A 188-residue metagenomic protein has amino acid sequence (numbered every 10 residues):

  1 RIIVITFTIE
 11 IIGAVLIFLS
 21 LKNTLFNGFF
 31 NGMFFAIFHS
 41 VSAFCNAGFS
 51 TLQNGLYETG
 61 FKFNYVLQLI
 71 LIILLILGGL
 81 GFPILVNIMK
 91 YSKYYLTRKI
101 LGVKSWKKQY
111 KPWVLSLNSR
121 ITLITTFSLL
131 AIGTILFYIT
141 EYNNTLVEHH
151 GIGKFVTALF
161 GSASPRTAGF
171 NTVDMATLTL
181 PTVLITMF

Functional and structural regions predicted by a protein language model:
R1-F188: Membrane-proximal intracellular helices of multi-pass ion channels
